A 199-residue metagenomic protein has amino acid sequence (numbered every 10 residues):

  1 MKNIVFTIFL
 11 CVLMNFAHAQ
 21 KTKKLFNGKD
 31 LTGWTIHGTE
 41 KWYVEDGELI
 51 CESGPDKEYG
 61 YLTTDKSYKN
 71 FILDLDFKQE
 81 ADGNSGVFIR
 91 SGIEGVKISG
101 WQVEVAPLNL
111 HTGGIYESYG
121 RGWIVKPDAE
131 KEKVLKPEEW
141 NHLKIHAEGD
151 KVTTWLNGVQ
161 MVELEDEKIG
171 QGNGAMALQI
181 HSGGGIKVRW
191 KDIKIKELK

Functional and structural regions predicted by a protein language model:
M1-K21: Bacterial Sec-dependent N-terminal signal peptides
Q20-K199: Carbohydrate-interacting regions of secretory-pathway proteins
